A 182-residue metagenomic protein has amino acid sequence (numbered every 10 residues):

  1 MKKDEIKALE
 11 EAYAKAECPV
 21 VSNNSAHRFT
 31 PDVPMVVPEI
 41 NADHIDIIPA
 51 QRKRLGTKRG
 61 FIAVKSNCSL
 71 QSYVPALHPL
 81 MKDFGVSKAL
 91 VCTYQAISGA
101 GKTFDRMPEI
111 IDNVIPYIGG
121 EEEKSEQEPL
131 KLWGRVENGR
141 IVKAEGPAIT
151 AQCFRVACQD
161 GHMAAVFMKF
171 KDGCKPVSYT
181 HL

Functional and structural regions predicted by a protein language model:
M1-I110, V114-P116, A148: N-terminal Rossmann-like NAD(P) cofactor-binding subdomain of oxidoreductases, focused on the glycine-rich
C68-S69, T93-A100, I118-E121, C153-C158 (+1 more regions): Glycine-rich beta-alpha junction loops
D83, Y94-I97, L132-V136, G173: Change "in soluble alpha/beta enzymes" to "in soluble alpha/beta proteins
E122-A165: Oxyanion-binding "anion nests"
P176: Glycine-rich portal/gate segments that line the openings of hydrophobic small-molecule binding cavities
T180-H181: Conserved small/polar residues in nucleotide/adenosyl-binding loops
